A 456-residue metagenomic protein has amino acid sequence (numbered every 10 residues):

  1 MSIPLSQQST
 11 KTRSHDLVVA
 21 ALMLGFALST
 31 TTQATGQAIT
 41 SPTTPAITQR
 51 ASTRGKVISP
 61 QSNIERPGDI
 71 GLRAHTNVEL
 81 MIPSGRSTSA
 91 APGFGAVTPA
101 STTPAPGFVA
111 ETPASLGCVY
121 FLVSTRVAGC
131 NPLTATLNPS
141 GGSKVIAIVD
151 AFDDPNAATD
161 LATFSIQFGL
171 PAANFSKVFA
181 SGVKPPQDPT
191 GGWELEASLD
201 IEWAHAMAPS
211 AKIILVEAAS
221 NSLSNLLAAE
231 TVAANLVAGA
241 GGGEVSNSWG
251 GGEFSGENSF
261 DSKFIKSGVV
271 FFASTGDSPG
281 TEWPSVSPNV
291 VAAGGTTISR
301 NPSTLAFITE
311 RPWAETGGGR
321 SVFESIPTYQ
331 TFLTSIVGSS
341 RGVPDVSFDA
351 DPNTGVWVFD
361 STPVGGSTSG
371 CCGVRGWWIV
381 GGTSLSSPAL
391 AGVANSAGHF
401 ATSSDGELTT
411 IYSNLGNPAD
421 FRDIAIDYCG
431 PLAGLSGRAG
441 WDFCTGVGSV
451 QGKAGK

Functional and structural regions predicted by a protein language model:
M1-R13: N-terminal secretory signal peptides that target proteins for export/translocation
I3, V18-V19, I39: Short hydrophobic transmembrane-like helices used for membrane targeting/insertion
H15, L24, L116, A128 (+3 more regions): Secreted/extracellular small peptides and ectodomain modules produced from precursors
V19-S29: Bacterial N-terminal signal peptides
A34-A219, V237-A240, E244, S248 (+4 more regions): N-terminal zymogen propeptides
M207, A211-K456: Extracellular protease catalytic domains of secreted zymogens
